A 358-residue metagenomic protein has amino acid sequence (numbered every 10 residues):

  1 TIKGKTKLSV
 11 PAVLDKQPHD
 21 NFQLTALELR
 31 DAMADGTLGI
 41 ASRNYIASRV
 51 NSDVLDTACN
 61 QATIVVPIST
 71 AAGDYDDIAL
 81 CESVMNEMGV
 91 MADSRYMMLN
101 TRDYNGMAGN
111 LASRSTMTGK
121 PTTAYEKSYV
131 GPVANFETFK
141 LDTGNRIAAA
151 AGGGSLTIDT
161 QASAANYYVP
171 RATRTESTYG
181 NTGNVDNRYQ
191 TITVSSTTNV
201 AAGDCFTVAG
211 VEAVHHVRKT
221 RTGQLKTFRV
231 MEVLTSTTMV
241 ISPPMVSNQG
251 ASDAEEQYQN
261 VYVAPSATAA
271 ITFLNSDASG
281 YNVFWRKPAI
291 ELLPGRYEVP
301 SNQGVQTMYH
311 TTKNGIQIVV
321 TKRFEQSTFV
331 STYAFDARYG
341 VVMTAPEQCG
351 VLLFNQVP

Functional and structural regions predicted by a protein language model:
T1-K16: Assembly/oligomerization interface modules of large self-assembling protein complexes
K5-K7, F22, T193: Preference for short coil/turn "hinge" residues that link or interrupt alpha-helices
L14-L29: Extended, low-charge hydrophobic alpha-helical regions
A32-P358: Core alpha/beta structural scaffold of self-assembling particle/tube/pore-forming proteins
